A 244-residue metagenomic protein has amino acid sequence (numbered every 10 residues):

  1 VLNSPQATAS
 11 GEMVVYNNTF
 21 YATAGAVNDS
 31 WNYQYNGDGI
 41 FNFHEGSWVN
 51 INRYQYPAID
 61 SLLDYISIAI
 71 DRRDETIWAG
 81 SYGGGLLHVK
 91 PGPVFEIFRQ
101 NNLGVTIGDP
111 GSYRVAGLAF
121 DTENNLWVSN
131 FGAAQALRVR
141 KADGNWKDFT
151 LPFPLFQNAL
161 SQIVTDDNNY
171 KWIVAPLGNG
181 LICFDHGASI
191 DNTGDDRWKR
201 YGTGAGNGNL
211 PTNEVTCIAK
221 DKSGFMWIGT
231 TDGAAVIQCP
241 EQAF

Functional and structural regions predicted by a protein language model:
V1-F244: Carboxylate-rich, polar loop motifs that coordinate divalent cations or form catalytic acidic clusters
